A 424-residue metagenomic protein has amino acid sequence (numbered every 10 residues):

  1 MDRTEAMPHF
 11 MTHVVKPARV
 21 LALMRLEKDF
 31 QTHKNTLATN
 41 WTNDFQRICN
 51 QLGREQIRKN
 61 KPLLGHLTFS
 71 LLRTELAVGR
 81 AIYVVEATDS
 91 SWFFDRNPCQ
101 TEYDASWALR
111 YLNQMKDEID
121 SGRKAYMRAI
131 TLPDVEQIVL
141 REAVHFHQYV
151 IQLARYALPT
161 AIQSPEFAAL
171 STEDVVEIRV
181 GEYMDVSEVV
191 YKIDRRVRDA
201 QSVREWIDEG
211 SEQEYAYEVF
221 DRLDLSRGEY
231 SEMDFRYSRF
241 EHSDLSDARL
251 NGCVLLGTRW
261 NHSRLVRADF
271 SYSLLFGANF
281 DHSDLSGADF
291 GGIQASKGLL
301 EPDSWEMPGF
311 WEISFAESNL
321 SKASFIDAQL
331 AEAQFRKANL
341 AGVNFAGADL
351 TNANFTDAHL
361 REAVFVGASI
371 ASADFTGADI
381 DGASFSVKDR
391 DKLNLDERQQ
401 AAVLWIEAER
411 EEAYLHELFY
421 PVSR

Functional and structural regions predicted by a protein language model:
M1-F10, R141-M233, Y237-S238, E407 (+1 more regions): Acidic, proline/glycine-rich low-complexity IDRs
P17-P62: Short N-terminal edge-element motif at the start of the domain
P62-Y83: Elongated alpha-helical scaffolds
L71-E75, D89, E182-M184: Short, flexible loop/turn elements at secondary-structure junctions
V78-A87, V189-Y191: A short acidic (Asp/Glu
I82-L109, V203-R204, D208-E209, Q213: Aromatic/basic-lined ligand-recognition segments that form π-stacking hydrophobic pockets flanked by Lys/Arg to engage
F94-D134: Compact, glycine/acidic-enriched structural inserts
V197-R424: Tandem repeat scaffolds
